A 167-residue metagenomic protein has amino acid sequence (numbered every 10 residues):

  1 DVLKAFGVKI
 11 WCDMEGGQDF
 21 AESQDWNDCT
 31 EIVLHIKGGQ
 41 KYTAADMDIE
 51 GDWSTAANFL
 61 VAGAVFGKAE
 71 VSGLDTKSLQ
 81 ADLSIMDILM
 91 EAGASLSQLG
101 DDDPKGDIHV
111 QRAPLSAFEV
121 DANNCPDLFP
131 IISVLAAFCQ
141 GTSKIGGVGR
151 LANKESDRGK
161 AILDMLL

Functional and structural regions predicted by a protein language model:
D1-L167: Short, structured segments at the rim of ligand-binding sites
